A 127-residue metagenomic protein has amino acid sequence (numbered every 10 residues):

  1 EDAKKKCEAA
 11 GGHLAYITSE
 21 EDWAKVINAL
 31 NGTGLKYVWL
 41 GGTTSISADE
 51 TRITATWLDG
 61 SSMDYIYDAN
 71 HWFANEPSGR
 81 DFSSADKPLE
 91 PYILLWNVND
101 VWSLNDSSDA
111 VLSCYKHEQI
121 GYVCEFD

Functional and structural regions predicted by a protein language model:
E1-D127: Extracellular, disulfide-bonded carbohydrate-recognition/adhesion ectodomains, dominated by C-type lectin-like domains
